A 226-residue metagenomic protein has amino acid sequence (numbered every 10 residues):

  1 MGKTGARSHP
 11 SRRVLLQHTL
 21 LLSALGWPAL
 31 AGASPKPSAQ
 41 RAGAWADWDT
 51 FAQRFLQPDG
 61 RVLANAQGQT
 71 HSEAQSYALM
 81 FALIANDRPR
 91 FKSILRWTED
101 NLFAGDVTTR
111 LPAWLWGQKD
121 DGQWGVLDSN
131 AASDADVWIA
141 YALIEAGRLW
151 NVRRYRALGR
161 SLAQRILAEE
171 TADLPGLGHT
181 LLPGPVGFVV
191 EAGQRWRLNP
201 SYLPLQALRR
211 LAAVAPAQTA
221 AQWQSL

Functional and structural regions predicted by a protein language model:
M1-P10, V14, H18-A24, P28: N-terminal secretory signal peptides
A6-R7, Q69, F81-A82, N130 (+1 more regions): Short N-terminal micro-motifs specific to bacterial/archaeal maturation and metal-cluster initiation sites
L15, L79-A82, I94-E99, G105-V107 (+4 more regions): Structured catalytic/translocation cores of nucleotide/phosphate-coupled proteins
L21-G26, G32-E73, L83-S129, G176-T180 (+2 more regions): Low-complexity, Ser/Thr/Pro/Gly-enriched N-terminal "stalk/linker" regions
P37-A46, G68-S72, S133-D134, R156-L226: Extended ligand-binding clefts on enzyme/binding-domain cores
A74-R88, W97, V137-V152, L203-Q218: Well-ordered alpha-helical scaffold segments within catalytic/enzyme domains
F103, T108-R165: Substrate-binding cleft of extracellular glycoside hydrolase catalytic domains
